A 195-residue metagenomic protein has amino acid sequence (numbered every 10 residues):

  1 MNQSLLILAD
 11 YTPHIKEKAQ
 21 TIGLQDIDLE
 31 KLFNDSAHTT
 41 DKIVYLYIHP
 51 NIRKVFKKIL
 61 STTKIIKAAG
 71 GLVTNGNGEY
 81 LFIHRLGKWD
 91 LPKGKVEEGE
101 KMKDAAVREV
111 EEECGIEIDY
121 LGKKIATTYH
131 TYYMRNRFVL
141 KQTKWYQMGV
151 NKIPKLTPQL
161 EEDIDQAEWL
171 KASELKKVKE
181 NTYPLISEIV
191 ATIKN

Functional and structural regions predicted by a protein language model:
M1-H38: N-terminal leader/capping segments at the start of a protein or of a new domain
K16, I22, T74-E112: Conserved Nudix-box catalytic region and its N-terminal flanking loop in Nudix hydrolases and closely related
D26-G70: Acidic, metal-coordinating catalytic segment for phosphate/diphosphate chemistry, firing primarily on the Nudix
K64-A69, L86, K141-T143: Short connector loops at helix/strand junctions that flank enzyme active sites, especially segments positioning acidic
G70, E79, Q166: Conserved beta-strand and immediately adjacent loop positions that scaffold enzyme active sites
V73-G76, M148-V150: Active-site beta-strand termini and strand-to-loop segments that position acidic
V96-P184: Unchanged
L185-N195: Charged phosphate-binding loop/patch that engages nucleotide di/tri-phosphates or the phosphate backbone of nucleic
